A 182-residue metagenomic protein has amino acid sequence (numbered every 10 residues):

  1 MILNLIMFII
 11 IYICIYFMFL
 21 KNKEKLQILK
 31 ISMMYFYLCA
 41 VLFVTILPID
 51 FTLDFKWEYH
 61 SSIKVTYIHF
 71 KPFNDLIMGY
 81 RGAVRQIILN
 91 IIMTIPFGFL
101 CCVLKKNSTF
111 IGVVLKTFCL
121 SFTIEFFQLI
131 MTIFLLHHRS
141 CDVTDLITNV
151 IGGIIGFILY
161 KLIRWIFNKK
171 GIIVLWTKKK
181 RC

Functional and structural regions predicted by a protein language model:
M1-R139, F157-C182: Bulky hydrophobic segments
D142: Active-site metal-coordination segments of metallo-dependent hydrolases
